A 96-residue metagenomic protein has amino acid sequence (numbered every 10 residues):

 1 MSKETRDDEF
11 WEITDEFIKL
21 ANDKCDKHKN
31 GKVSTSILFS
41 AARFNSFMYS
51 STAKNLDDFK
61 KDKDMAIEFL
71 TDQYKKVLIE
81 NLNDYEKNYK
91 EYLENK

Functional and structural regions predicted by a protein language model:
S2-K96: Solvent-exposed interaction surfaces and binding hotspots enriched for charged
